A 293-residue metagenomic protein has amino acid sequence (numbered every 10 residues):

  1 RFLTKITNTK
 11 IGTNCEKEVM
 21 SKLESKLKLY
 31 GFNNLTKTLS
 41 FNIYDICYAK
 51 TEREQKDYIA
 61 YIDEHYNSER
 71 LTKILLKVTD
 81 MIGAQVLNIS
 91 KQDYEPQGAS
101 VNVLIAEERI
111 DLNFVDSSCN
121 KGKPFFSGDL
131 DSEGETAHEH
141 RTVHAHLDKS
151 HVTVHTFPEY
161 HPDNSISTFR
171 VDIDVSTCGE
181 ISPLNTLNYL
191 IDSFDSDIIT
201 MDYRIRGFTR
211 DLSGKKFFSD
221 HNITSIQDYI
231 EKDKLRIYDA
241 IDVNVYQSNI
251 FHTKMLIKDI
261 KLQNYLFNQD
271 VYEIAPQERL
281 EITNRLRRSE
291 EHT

Functional and structural regions predicted by a protein language model:
F2-E290: Polybasic/polar functional segments that serve as interface/processing modules
